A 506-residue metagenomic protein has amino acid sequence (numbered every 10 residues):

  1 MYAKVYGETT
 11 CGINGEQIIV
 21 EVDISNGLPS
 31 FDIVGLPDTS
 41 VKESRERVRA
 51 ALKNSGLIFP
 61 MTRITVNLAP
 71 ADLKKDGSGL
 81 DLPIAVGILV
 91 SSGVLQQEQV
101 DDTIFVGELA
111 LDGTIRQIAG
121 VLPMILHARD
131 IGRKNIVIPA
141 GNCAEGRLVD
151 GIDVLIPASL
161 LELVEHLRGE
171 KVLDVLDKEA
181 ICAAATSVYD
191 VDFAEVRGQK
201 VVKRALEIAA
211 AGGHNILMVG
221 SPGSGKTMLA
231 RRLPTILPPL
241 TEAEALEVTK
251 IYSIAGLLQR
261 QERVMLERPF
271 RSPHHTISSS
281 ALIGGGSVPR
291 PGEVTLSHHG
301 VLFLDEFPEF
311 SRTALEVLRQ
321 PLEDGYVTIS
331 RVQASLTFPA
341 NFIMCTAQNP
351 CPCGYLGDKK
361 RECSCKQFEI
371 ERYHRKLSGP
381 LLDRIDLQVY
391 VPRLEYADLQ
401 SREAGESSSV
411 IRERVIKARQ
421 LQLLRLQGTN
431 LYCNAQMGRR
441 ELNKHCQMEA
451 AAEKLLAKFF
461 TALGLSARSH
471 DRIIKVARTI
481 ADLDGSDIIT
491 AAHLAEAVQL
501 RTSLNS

Functional and structural regions predicted by a protein language model:
M1-L217, S224-T227, M265, S469-H470 (+2 more regions): Peripheral, non-AAA+ core regions of ATP-driven protein-machinery
I18-I24, L282, D386-V389: Short beta-strand elements
S40-R45, I58-P60, N67-G77, V288-P289 (+1 more regions): Basic, amphipathic alpha-helical bundle interface domains used for macromolecular binding and assembly
R47, A51, I84, P123-H127 (+10 more regions): Alpha-helical scaffold elements adjacent to nucleotide-binding pockets in ATP/GTP-utilizing enzyme cores
S92-G93, G169, G256, H299 (+2 more regions): Short glycine-centered helix-capping/turn motifs at secondary-structure transition points
I136, L302, D386-V389: Short, well-ordered beta-strand core segments
V191-R204, G213-N215, E244, K250-E316 (+3 more regions): Switch/coupling sub-region of P-loop NTPases
M218-Q259: Walker A/P-loop
